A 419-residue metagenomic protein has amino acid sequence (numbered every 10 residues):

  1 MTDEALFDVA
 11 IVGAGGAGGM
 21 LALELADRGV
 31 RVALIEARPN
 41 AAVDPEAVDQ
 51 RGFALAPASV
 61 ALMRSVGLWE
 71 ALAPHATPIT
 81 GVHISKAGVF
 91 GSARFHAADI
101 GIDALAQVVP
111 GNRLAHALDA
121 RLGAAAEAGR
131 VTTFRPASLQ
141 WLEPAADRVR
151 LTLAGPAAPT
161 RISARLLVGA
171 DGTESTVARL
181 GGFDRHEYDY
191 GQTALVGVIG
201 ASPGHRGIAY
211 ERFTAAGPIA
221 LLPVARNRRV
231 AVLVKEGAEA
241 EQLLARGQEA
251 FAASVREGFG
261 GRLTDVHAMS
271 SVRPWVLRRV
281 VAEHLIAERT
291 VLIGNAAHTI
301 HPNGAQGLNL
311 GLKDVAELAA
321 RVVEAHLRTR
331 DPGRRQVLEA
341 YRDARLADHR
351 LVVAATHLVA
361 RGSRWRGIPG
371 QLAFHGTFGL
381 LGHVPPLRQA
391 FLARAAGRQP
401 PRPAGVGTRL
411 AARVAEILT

Functional and structural regions predicted by a protein language model:
D3-L6, H75-L180, E187-T193, R402: Conserved N-terminal helical subregion
F7-L34: N-terminal Rossmann-like FAD-binding beta1-loop-alpha1 element of flavoenzymes
A17, N40, E174: Conserved Rossmann-like nucleotide-cofactor binding loop
A26-D49: Glycine-rich FAD pyrophosphate-binding loop
A47-A87: N-terminal FAD cofactor-binding segment of flavoenzymes
M63, T152-R161, L166-V272, L277: Conserved FAD-binding catalytic core of PHBH/FMO-like flavoproteins
E241-R328, P332-G333: FAD/FMN-dependent oxidoreductases across multiple families
A320-T419: C-terminal helical "tail/cap" subdomain of flavin- and related membrane-associated enzymes
